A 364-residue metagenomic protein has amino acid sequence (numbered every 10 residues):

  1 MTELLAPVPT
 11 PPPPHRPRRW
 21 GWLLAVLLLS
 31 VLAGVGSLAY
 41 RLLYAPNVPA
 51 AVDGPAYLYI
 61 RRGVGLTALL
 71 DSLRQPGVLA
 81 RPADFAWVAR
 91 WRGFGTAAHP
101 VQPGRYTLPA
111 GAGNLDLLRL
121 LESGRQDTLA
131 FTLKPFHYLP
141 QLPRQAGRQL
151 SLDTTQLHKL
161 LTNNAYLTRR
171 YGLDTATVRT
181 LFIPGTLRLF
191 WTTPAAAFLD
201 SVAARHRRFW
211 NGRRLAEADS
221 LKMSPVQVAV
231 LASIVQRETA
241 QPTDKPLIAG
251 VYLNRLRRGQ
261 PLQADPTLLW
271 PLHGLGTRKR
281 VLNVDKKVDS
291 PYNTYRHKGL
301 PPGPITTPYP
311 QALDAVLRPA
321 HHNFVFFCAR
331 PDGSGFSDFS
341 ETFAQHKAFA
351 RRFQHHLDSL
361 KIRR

Functional and structural regions predicted by a protein language model:
T2-Q263, S290, P308-Q311, A315-N323 (+1 more regions): Conserved catalytic or metal-liganding residues and their short signature motifs at active sites of enzymes
Q263-Q311: Conserved SxxK-family serine transpeptidase/carboxypeptidase catalytic domain of penicillin-binding proteins
